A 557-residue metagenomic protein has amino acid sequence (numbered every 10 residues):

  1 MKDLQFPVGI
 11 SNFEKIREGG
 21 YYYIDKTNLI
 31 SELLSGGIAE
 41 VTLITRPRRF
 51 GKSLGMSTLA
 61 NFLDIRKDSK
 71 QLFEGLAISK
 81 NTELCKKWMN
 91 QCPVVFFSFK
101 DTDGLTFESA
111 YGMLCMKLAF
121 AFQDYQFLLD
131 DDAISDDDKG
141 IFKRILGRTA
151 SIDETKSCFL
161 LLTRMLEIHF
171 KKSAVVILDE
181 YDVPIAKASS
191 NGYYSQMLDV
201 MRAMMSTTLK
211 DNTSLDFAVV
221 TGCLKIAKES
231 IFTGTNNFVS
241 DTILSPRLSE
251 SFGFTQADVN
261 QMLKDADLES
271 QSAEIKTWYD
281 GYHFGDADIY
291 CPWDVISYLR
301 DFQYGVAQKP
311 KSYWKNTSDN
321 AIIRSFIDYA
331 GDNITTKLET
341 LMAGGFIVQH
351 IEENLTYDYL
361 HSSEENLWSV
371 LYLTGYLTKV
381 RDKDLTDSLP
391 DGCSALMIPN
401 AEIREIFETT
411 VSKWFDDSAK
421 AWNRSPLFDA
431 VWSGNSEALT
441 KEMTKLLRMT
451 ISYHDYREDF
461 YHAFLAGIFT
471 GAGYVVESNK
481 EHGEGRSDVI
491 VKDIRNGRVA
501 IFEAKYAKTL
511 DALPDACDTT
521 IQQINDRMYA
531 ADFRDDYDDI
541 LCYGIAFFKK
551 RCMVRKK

Functional and structural regions predicted by a protein language model:
M1-R66, K70-N81, L446: Walker A/P-loop-proximal flanking segment of P-loop NTPase domains
V8-R17, T102, S109, M113-K156 (+1 more regions): Conserved P-loop NTPase mechanochemical-coupling segment
G9, E14, D64-F127: P-loop NTPase motor core
F122, C158-H169, Q196-D216, Y529-D532: Substrate-engagement module of ASCE P-loop NTPases
F170-Y194: Conserved P-loop NTPase "ATPase switch" module shared by AAA+ and STAND
V183, Y193-G234: Sensor-1/coupling segment of RecA-like P-loop NTPase cores
K228-T233, D241-R300: Amphipathic alpha-helical segments of the small helical/lid subdomains adjacent to P-loop NTPase cores
F238, Y290-M528, D539, C552-K557: Extended alpha-helical interface modules used as scaffolds for assembling large macromolecular complexes
